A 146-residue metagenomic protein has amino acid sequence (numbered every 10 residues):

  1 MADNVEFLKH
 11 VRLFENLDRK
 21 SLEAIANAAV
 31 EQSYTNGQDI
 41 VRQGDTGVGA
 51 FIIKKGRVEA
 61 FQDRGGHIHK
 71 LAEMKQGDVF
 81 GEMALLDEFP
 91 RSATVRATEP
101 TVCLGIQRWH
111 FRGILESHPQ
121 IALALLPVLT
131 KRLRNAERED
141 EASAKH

Functional and structural regions predicted by a protein language model:
M1-H146: Cytosolic regulatory regions built on CNB/CRP/Popeye-like sensor folds
